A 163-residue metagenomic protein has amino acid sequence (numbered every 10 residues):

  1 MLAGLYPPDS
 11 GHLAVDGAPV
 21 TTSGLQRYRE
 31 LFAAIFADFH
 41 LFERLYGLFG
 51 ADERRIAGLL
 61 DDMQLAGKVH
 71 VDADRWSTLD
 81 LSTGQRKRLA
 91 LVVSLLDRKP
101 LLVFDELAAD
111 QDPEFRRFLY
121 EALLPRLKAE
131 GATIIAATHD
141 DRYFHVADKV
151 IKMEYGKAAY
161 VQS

Functional and structural regions predicted by a protein language model:
L2-G4: Helix-to-loop junction immediately C-terminal to a conserved catalytic motif
G11-A18, Y28: Conserved ABC transporter NBD signature motif
I35-W76, R98: Conserved "ABC signature" C-loop
L45-Y46, D105, A109-R116: ABC-family nucleotide-binding domains
L91: Hydrophobic anchor residue at the start of the ABC signature
S94-L102, D110: A short, proline-enriched helix->beta-strand linker immediately N-terminal to the Walker B motif in ABC-type P-loop
P125-A136, F144: Conserved catalytic loops of ABC-family nucleotide-binding domains
H139, V146-Q162: H-loop (His-switch) and adjacent beta-strand-loop-beta switch element of ABC-type ATPase nucleotide-binding domains
